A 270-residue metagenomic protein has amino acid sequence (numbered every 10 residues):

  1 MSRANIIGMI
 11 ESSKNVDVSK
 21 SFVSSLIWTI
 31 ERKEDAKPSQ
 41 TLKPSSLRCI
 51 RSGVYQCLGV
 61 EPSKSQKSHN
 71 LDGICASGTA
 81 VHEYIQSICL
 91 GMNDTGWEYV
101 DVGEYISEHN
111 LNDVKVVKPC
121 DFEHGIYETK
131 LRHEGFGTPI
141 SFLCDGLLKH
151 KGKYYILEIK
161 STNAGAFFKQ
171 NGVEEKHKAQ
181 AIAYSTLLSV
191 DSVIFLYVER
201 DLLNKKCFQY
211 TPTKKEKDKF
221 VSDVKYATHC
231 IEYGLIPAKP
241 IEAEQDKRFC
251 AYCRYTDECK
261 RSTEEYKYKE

Functional and structural regions predicted by a protein language model:
M1-I156: Metal-dependent nuclease catalytic cores that hydrolyze phosphodiester bonds in DNA/RNA, characterized by
N5, K169-E174, L187-E270: Metal-dependent nuclease catalytic regions and adjoining charged, substrate-binding loops involved in nucleic-acid end
V60, R132, T162-A164, R200-L203 (+1 more regions): Short, solvent-exposed loop/turn segments at secondary-structure junctions
K64-Q66, G165-F168, K205: Short small-residue beta-strand/loop micro-motif enriched in glycine and branched aliphatics
T138-P139, V173-A179: Short, glycine/acidic-rich beta->alpha junctions
L148-H150, E158-S161, Y197-E199: Short, structured patches in soluble enzyme cores that scaffold and shape functional sites
I159-V173: Short beta-strand-loop-alpha-helix junction that forms the active-site gateway of nucleic-acid-processing nucleases
